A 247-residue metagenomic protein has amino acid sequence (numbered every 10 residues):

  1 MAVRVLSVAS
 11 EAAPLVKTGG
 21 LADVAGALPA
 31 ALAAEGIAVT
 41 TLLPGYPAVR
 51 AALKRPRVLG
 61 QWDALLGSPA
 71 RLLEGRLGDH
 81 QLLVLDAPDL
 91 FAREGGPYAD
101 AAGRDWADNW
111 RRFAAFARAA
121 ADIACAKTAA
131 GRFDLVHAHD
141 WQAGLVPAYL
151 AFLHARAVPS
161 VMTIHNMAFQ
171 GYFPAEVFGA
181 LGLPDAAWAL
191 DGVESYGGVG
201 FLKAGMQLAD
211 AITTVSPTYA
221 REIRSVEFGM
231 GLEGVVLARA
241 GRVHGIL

Functional and structural regions predicted by a protein language model:
M1-L247: Catalytic cores of nucleotide-sugar-dependent glycosyltransferases that transfer UDP/GDP/TDP-activated
